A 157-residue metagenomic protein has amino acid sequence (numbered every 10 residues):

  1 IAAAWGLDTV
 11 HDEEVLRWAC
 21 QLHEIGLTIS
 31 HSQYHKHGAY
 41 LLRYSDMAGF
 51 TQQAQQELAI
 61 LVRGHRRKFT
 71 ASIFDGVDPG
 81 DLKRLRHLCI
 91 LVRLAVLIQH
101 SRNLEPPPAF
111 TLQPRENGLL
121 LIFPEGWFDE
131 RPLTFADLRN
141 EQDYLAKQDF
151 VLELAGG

Functional and structural regions predicted by a protein language model:
A2-Q113: Divalent metal-dependent catalytic cores for phosphoryl transfer on phosphate-bearing substrates
Q52, A155-G157: Residue-level detector of family-conserved "landmark" positions at structurally sensitive sites
V92, S101-A155: Low-complexity, glycine/alanine/valine/leucine- and proline-rich hydrophobic stretches
